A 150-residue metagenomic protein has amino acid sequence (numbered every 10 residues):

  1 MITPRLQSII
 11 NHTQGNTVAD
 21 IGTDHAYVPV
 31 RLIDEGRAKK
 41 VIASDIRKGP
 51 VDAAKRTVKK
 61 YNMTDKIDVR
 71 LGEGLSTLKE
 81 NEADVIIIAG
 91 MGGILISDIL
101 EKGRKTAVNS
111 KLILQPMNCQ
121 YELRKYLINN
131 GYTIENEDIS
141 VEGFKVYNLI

Functional and structural regions predicted by a protein language model:
M1-N16: Conserved alpha-helix/loop element of class I SAM-dependent methyltransferases that forms part of the SAM/SAH-binding
I2-R5, E82, I94-I150: Class I S-adenosyl-L-methionine
G15-D24: Conserved class I S-adenosyl-L-methionine
A26, V30: Glycine-rich SAM-binding Motif I of class I
I33-D34: Gly/Ala-rich phosphate-binding loop of Rossmann-like dinucleotide-binding domains, activating on the conserved
K40-D45: Conserved SAM-binding motif I beta-strand of class I
K48, D52-N81: S-adenosyl-L-methionine
E82-G90: Short SAM/SAH-binding signature in class I
